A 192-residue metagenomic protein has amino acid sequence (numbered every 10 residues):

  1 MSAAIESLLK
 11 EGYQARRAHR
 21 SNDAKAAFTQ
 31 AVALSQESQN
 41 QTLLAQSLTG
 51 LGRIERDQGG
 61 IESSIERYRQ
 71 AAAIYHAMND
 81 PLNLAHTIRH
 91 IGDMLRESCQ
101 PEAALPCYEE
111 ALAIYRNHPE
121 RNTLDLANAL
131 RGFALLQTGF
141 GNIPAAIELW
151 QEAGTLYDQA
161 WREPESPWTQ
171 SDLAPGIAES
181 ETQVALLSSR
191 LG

Functional and structural regions predicted by a protein language model:
M1-S2: Long, contiguous interaction/recruitment modules in multidomain scaffold/adaptor proteins
E6-H19, A26, A33, T42-D57 (+4 more regions): Conserved alpha-helical positions within TPR/SEL1-like repeat arrays
A15, S35, Y75, Y115-N117 (+4 more regions): Eukaryotic all-alpha helical interaction scaffolds
Q39, N79, P119-R121, W161 (+2 more regions): Structural signature of alpha-solenoid helical repeat scaffolds
Y108-E109, I143-R162: TPR/TPR-like (Sel1-like) alpha-helical repeat modules
